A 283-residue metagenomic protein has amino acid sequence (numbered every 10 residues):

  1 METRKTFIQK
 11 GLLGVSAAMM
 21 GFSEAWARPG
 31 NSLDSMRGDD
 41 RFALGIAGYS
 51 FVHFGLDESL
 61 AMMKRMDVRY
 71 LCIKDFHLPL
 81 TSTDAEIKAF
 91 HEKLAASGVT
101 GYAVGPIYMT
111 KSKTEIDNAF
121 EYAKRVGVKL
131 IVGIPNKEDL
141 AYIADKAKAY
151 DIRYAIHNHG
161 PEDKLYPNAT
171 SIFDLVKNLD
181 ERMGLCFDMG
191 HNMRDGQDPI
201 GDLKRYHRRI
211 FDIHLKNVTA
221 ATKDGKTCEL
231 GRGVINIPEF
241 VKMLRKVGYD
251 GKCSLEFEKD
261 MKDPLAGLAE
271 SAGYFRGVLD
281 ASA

Functional and structural regions predicted by a protein language model:
M1-S16: N-terminal secretory signal peptides and thylakoid transit peptides that target proteins across membranes
L12, S16-M19, M36, E58-L60 (+4 more regions): Active-site acidic/histidine proton-transfer and metal-coordination neighborhood in alpha/beta enzyme cores
F22-H53, E58-A61: C-terminal segment of N-terminal export signals and the immediately downstream linker at the start of the mature
F42-G48, L71-I73, G101-P106, I131-G133 (+4 more regions): Hydrophobic faces of well-ordered beta-strands that scaffold small-molecule active sites in alpha/beta enzyme cores
I46, M63, L94, A123 (+6 more regions): Conserved, mostly hydrophobic/aromatic
S59-K74: Catalytic domains of carbohydrate-active enzymes, especially glycoside hydrolases
L60, L165-A169, M193-D250, E258-A266: Gly/Pro-rich active-site loop or hairpin
C72-A89: Glycine-rich, proline-tolerant flexible connector loops at the mouths of alpha/beta enzymes
